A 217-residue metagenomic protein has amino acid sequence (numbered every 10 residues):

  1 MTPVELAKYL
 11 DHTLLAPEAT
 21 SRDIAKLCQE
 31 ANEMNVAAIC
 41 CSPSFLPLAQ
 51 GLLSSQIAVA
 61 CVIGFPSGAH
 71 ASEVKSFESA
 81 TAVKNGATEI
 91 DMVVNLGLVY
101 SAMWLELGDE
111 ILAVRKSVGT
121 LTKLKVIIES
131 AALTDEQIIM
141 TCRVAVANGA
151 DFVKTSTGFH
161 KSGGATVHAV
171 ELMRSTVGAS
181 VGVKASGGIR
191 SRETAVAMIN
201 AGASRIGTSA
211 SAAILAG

Functional and structural regions predicted by a protein language model:
M1-M34, S44-F65, A69-V183, S191-G217: Alpha/beta enzyme core
C41: N-terminal beta-strand-loop-alpha-helix module at the start of alpha/beta ligand-binding or catalytic domains
S186: Positively charged, low-complexity, intrinsically disordered RNA-binding extensions
